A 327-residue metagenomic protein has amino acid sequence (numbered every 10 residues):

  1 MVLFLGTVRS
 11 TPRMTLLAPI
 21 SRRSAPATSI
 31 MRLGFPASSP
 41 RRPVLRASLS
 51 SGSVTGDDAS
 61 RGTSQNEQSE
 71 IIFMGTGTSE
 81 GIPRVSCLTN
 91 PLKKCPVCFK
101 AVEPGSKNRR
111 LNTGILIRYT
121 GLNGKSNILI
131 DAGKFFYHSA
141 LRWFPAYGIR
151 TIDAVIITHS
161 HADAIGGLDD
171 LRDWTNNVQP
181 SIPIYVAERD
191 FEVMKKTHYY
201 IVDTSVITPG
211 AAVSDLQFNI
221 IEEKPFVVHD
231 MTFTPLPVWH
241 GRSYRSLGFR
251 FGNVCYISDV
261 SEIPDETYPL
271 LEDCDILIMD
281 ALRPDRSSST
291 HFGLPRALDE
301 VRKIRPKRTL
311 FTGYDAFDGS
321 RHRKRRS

Functional and structural regions predicted by a protein language model:
L3-R13, P19-R22, P26-A37, R41 (+2 more regions): Binuclear metal-ion centers of metallo-dependent hydrolases, dominated by the metallo-beta-lactamase
I30, G34, P43-Y147, G210-P269: Core dinuclear metal-dependent hydrolase active-site scaffold
I71, M194, T309: Residue-level signal for inorganic ion chemistry
G77, G133, E188-D190, Y314-F317: Residues in the short beta-alpha loop(s) of Rossmann-like NAD(P)-binding domains
I82-C87, K196-H198, R323-K324: Short aromatic-enriched loop/helix-cap "lid" or pocket-rim segments at secondary-structure transitions that line
T120-V186, C274-I276: Active-site metal-binding motif and surrounding structural segment of the metallo-beta-lactamase
I130, T158, S258, M279 (+1 more regions): Active-site flanking residues adjacent to catalytic metal/cofactor-binding acidic residues
V178-I182, E188-F218: Active-site neighborhood of divalent metal-dependent phosphoester bond hydrolases
